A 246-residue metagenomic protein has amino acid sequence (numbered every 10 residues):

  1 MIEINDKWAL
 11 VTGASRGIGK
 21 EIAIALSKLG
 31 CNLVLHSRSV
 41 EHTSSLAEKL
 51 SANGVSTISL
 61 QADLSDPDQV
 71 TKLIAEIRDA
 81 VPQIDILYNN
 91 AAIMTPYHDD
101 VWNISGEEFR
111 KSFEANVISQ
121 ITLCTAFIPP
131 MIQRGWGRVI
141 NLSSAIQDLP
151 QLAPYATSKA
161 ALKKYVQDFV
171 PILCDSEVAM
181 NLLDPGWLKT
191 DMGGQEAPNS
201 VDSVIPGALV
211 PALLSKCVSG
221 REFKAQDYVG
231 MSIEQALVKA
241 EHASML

Functional and structural regions predicted by a protein language model:
W8, S15-G17, S39: Conserved glycine-rich cofactor-binding loop
L29-L46: Conserved glycine-rich Rossmann-like NAD(P)H-binding loop of the short-chain dehydrogenase/reductase
V40-E41, Q61-L73, G106: The beta1-alpha1 cofactor-binding region of Rossmann-like NAD(H)/NADP(H)-dependent oxidoreductases
T71, I93-R110: Conserved mid-core segment of classical short-chain dehydrogenase/reductases
W102-I121, W136, I140, L162: Catalytic Tyr-X3-Lys loop
C124, S158: Active-site helix of classical SDR
L149-P150, D168-V178: Active-site-adjacent segment of SDR/Rossmann-fold oxidoreductases
D175-V178, L182-L183, L188-E241, L246: C-terminal helical subdomain
